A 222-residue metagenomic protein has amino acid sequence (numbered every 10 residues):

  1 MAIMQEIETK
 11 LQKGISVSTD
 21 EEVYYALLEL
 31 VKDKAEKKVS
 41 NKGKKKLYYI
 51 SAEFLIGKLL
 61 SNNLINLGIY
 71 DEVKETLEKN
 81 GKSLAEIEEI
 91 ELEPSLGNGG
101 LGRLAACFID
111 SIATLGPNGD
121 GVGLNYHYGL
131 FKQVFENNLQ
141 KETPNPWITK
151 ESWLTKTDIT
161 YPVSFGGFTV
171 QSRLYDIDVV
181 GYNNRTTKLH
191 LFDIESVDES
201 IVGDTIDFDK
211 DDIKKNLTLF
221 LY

Functional and structural regions predicted by a protein language model:
M1-Y222: A conserved ligand/cofactor-binding region detector
